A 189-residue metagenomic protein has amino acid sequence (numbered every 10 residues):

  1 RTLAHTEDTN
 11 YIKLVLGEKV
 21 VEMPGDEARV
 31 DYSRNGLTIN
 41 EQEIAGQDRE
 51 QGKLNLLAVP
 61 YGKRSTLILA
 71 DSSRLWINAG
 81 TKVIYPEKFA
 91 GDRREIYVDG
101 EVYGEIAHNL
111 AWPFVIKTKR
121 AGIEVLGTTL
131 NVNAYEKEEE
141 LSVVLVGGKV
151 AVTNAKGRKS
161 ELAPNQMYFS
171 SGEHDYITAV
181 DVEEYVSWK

Functional and structural regions predicted by a protein language model:
R1-E138, N154-E173: Short acidic/polar, Gly/Pro-enriched loop/turn segments located at secondary-structure boundaries
L141: Conserved active-site beta-strand-loop modules that form the wall/rim of enzyme catalytic pockets and either contain
S171, D175-K189: Conserved alpha/beta core segments of nucleic-acid transaction machinery
